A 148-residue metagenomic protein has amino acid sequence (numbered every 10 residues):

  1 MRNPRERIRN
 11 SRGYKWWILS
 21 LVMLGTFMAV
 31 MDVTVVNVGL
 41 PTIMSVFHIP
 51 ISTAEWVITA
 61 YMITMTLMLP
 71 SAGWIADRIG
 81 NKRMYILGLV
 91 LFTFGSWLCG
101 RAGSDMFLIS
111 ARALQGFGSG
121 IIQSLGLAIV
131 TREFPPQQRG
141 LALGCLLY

Functional and structural regions predicted by a protein language model:
R2-Y148: Transmembrane-helix bundle of Major Facilitator Superfamily
